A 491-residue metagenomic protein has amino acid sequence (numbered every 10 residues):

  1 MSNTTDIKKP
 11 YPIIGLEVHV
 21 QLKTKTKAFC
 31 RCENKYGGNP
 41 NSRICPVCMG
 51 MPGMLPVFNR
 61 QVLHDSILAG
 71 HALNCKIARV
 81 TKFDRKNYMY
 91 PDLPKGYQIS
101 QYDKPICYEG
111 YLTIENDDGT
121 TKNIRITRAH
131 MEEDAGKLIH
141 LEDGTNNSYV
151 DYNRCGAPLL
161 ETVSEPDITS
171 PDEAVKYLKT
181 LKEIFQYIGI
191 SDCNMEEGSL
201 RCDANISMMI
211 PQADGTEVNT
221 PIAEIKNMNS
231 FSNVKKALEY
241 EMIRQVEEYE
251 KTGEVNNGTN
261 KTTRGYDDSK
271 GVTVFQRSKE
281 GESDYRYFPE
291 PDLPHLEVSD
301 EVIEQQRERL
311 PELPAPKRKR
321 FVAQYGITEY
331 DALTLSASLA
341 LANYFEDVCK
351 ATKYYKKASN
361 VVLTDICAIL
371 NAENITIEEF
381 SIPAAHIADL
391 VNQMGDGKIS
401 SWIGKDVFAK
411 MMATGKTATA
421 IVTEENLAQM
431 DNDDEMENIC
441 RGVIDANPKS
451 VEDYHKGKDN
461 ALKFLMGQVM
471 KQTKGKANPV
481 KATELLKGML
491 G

Functional and structural regions predicted by a protein language model:
S2-E312, A323, E329, K350-Y354: Basic, nucleic-acid-interacting segments
K8, G326, C349-A358, D396-I399 (+1 more regions): Structural motif
K23, M209, I243, A342 (+7 more regions): Amphipathic alpha-helical core segments of compact helical bundles
G198-P211, V322-E346, Y355-E373, A385 (+2 more regions): Core structural elements
A351-T352, A358, I366-S381, D389-M394 (+1 more regions): M16/insulysin-pitrilysin zinc metalloprotease superfamily fold
I377-A388, N392, S401-K471: Strongly charged, low-complexity linkers/loops
